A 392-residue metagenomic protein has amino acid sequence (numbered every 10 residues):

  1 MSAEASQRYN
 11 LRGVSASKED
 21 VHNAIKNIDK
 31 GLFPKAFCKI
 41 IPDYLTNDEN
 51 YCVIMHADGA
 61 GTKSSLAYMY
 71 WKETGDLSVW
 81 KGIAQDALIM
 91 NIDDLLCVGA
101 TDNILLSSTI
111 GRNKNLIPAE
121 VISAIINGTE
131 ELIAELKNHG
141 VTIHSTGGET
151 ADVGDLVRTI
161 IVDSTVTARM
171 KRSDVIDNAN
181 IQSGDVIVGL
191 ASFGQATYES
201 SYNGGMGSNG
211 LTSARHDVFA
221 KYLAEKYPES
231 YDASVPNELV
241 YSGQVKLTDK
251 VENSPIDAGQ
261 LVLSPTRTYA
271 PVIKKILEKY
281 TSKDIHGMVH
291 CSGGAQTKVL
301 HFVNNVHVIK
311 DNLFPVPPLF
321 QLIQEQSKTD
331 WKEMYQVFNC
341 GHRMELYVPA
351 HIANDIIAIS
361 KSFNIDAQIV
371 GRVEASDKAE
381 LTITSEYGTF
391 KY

Functional and structural regions predicted by a protein language model:
S2-Y392: Helix-biased detector of long, well-ordered alpha-helical tracts
